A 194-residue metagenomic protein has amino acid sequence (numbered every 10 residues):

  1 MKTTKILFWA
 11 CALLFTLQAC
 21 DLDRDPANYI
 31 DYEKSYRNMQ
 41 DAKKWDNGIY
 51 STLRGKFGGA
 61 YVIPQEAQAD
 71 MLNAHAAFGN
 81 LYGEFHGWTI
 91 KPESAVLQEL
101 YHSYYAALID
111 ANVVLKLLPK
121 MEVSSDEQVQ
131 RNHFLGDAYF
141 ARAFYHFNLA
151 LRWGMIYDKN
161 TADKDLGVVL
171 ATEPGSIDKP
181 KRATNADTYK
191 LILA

Functional and structural regions predicted by a protein language model:
M1-I30: Bacterial Sec-dependent N-terminal signal peptides
C20-Q65: Membrane-proximal, proline-rich intrinsically disordered regions
R24, Y32, G87-P92, T172-E173 (+1 more regions): Generic structural "secondary-structure junction" signal
Q40, E66-P92, G175: A structural signal for short, hydrophobic/glycine-enriched beta-strand patches
R54-A60, A74, Y145-I156: Secretory-pathway/luminal and periplasmic proteins that interact with or process carbohydrate-rich
L81-W153, A183: Conserved, well-structured interaction surfaces
L108-N112, T188-A194: Helix-turn-helix repeat elements of alpha-solenoid scaffolds
V129, R152-L191: Short coil/linker segments at helix-helix boundaries
